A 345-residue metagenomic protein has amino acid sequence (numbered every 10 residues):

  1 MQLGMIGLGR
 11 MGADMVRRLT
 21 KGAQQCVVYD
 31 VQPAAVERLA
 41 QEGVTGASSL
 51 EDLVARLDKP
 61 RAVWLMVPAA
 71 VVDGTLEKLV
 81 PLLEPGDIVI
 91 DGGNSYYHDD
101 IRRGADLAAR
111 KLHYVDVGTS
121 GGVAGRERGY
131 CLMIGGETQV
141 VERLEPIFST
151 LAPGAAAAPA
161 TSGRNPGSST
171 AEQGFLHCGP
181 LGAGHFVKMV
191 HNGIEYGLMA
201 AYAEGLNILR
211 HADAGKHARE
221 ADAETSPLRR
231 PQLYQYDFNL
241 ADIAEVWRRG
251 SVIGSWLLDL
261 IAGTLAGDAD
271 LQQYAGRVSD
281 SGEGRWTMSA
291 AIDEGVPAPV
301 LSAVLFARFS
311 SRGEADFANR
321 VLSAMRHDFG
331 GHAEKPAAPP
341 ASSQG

Functional and structural regions predicted by a protein language model:
M1-A62, G86, V123-R126, H327: NAD(P)+-binding Rossmann beta1-loop-alpha1 motif at the extreme N-terminus of oxidoreductases
A47-S48, D91, A109, H113-V117 (+3 more regions): General beta-strand structural signal in soluble alpha/beta enzymes
V63-K78, Y96-D99: Beta-loop-alpha module in the N-terminal Rossmann-like domain of NAD(P)-dependent dehydrogenases, especially those
V67-A69, N94, T119, A152: Short glycine-/small-residue-rich Rossmann-like dinucleotide-binding loops
P85-I88, G92-E142: Rossmann-fold NAD(P)-binding glycine/threonine-rich loop
M133, R143, A155-H332: Helical "substrate-binding/catalytic lid" subdomain of Rossmann-like NAD(P)-dependent dehydrogenases/reductases
